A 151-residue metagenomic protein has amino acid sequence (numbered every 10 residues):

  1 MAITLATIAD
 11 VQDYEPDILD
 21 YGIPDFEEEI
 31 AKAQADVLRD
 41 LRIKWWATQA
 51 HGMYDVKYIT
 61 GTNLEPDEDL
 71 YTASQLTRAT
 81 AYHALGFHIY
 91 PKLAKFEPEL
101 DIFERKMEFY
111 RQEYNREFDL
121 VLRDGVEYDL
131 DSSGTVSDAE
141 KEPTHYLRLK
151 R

Functional and structural regions predicted by a protein language model:
M1-S74, V126-R151: Conserved short "hinge" loops at termini or chain/domain junctions
Y71-L76, A94-P98: Short acidic, glycine/proline-enriched loop segments that cap or flank alpha-helices
S74-F87: Elongated alpha-helical scaffolds
G86-R151: Short loop/turn elements at secondary-structure junctions
